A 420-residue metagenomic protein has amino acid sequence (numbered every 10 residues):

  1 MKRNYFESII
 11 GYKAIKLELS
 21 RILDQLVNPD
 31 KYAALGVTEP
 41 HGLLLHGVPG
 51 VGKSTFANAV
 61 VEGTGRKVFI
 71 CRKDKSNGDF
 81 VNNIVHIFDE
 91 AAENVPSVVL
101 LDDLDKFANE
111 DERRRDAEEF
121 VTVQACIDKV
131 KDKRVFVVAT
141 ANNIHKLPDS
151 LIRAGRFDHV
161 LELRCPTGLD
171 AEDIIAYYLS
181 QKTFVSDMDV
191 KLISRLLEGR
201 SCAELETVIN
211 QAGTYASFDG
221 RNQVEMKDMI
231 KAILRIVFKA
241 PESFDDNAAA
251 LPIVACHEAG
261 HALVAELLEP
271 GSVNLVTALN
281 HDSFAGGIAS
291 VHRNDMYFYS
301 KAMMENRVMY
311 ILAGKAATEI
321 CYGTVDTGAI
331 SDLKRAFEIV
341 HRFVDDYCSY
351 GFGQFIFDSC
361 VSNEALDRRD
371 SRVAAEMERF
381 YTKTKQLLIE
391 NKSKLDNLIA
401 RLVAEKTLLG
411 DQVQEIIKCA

Functional and structural regions predicted by a protein language model:
N4-S194, D326: Walker A/P-loop NTP-binding motif of AAA+ ATPase domains
L19, L44, V61, F157 (+8 more regions): Residue-level signature of catalytic and energy-coupling elements of molecular machines, predominantly ATP/GTP-dependent
G42, V98, A249-V254, A262: Active-site alpha-helix of zinc metalloproteases
V48, I253-A255, A262-A420: Soluble catalytic regions of large protease machineries
D105, A259-H261: Short active-site segment of divalent metal-dependent hydrolases/proteases that encodes the spacing between
D149, R164-D228, F244, I311-E319 (+1 more regions): Conserved C-terminal "switch" segment of AAA+ ATPases
K239-V254, M296: Short pre-active-site segment immediately N-terminal to the catalytic Zn-binding motif
